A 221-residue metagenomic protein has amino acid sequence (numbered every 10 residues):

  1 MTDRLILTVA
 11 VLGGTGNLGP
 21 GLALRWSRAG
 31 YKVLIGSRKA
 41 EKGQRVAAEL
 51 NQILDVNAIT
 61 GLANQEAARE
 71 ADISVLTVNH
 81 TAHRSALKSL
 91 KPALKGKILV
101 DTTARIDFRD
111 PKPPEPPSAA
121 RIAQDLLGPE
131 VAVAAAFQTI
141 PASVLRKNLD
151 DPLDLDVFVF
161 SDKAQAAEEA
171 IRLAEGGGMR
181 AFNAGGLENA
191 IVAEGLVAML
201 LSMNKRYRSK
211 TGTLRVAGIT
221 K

Functional and structural regions predicted by a protein language model:
T2-E49: NAD(P)+-binding Rossmann beta1-loop-alpha1 motif at the extreme N-terminus of oxidoreductases
L5-T8, G96, D154: Phosphate-coordination loops involved in phosphoryl transfer and adenosine-cofactor binding
G21, R25, L126, L173: Rossmann-fold NAD(P)-dependent oxidoreductase module
I53-L54, A58, A63-I98, T102-F108: Rossmann-like NAD(P)-binding element
G61, A132-A136, F182-A184: General beta-strand structural signal in soluble alpha/beta enzymes
T103-S143, K147-L149: Rossmann-fold NAD(P)-binding glycine/threonine-rich loop
L155-K221: Active-site-lining helix/loop region of Rossmann-like oxidoreductase modules
